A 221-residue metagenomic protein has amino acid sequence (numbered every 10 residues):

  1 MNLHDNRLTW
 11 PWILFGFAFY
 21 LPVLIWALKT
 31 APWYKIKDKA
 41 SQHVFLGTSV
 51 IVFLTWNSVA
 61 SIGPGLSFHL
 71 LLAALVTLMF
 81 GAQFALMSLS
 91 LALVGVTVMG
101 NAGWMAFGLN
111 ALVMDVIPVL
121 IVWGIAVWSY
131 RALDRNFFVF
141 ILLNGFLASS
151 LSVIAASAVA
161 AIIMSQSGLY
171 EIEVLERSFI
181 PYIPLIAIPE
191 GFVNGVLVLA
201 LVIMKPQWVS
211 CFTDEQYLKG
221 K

Functional and structural regions predicted by a protein language model:
N2-L75: Hydrophobic transmembrane alpha-helices
N2-N6, S129-I203: Membrane-embedded alpha-helical hairpins and interfacial helices in multi-pass inner-membrane proteins
W12-I13, F107-V116, I188-F192: Loop-to-transmembrane alpha-helix initiation sites
L14, Q42-V50, L86-S90, G108 (+3 more regions): Hydrophobic alpha-helical transmembrane segments
L21-A27, V96-V98, W104, N110-S152 (+1 more regions): Short helix-perturbing small/polar motifs within transmembrane alpha-helices
L54-V59, V76, L91, G95 (+13 more regions): Alpha-helical membrane-inserting segments
T55-V119: Alpha-helical membrane segments and adjacent membrane-interface helices in multi-pass membrane proteins
L201-K221: Short, highly charged, low-complexity non-transmembrane loops/tails of multi-pass membrane proteins
